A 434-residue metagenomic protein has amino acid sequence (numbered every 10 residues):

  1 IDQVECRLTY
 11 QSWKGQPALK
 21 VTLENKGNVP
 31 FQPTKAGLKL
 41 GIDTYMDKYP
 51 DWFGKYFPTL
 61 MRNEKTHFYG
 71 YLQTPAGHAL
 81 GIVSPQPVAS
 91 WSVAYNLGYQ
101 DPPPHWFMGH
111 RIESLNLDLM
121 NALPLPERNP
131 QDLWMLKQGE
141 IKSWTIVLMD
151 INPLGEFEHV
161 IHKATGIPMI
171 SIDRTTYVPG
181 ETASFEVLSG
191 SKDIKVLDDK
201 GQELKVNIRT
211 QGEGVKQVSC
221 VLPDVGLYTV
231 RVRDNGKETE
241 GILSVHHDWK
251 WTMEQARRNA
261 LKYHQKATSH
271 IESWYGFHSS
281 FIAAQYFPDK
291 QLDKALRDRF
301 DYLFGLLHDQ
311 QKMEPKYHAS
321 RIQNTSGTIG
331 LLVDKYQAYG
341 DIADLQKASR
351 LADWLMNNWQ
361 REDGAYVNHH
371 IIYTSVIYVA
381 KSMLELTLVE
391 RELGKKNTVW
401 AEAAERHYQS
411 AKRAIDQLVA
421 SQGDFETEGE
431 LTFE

Functional and structural regions predicted by a protein language model:
I1-D2, E113, D132-Q138: An extended acidic
I1-K14, P153, H159-P168: Low-complexity, acidic Ser/Thr/Pro/Gly-rich terminal tails and inter-domain linkers that flank the onset of structured
I1-P102: Polysaccharide-binding surfaces and accessory modules of carbohydrate-active proteins
R7-Y10, Q131-M135, V206-I208, V218-C220: Beta-strand-rich interaction surfaces with strong enrichment in secreted/lumenal proteins
K35-T44, I112-D118, L123, L197-G201: Short acidic, flexible loop segments centered on an aromatic residue
W134-N152: Short Pro-Gly-centered flexible turn/kink motifs
I161-W251: Beta-strand-enriched, solvent-exposed domains that form extended recognition/catalytic surfaces
P179, G212, Q217-P223, L227-T229 (+1 more regions): Glycan-recognition and catalytic cores of secretory/periplasmic carbohydrate-active enzymes
